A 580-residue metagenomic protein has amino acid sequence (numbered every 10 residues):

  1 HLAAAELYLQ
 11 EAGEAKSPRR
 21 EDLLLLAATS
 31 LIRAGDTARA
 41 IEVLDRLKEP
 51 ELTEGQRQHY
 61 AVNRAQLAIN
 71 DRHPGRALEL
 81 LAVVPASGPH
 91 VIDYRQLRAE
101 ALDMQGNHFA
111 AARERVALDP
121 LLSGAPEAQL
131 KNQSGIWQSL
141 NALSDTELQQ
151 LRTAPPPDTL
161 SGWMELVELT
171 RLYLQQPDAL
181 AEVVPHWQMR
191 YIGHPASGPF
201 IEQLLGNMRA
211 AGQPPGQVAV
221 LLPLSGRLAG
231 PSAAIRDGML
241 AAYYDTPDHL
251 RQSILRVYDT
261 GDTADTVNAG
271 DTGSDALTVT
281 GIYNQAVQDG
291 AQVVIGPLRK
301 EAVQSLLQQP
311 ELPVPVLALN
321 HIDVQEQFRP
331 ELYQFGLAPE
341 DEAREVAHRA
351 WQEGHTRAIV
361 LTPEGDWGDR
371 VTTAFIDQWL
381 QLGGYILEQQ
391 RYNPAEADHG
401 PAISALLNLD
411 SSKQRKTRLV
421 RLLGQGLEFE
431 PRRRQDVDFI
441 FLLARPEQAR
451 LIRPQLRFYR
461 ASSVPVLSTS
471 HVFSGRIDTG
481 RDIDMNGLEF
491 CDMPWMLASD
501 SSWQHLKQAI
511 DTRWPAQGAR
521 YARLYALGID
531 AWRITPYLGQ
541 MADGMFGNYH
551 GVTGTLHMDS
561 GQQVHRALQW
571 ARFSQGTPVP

Functional and structural regions predicted by a protein language model:
L9-R19, D45-G55, A82-H90, V116-A128 (+5 more regions): Solenoid-like repeat scaffolds
E127-G238, D245-I254: Long amphipathic alpha-helical scaffold segments
P231-A234, H249-Q325: Beta-alpha junction/loop-to-helix N-cap segments that form part of ligand/metal-binding clefts
V287-R299, V316-L319, R357-P363, S412-P446 (+1 more regions): Periplasmic-binding protein-like
V293-Q390: Extracytoplasmic ligand/sensor domains, especially the bilobed periplasmic-binding protein
L409-K416, Q435-V437, R453-I529: Extracellular/periplasmic periplasmic-binding protein-like sensory domains
Q508-P578: Segments of small-molecule ligand-sensing domains
